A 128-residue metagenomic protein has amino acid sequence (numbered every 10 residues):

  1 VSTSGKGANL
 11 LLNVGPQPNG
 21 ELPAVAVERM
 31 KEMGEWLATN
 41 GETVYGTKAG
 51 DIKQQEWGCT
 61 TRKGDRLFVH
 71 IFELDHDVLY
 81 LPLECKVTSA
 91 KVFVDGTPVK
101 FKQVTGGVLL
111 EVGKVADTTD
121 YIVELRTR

Functional and structural regions predicted by a protein language model:
V1-R128: Mature catalytic domains of secreted/periplasmic carbohydrate-active enzymes
